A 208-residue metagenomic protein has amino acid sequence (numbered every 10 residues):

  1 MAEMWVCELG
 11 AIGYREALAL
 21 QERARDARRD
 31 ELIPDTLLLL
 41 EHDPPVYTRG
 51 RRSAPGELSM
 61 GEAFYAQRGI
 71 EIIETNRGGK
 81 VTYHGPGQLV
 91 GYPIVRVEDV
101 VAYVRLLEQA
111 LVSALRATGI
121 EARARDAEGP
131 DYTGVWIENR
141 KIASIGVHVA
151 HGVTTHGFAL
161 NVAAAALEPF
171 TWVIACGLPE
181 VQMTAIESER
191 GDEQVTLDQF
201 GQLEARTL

Functional and structural regions predicted by a protein language model:
M1-I142, W172, Q194-V195: N-terminal lobe of the biotin/lipoate ligase/transferase fold
D35, T133, H156-F158, T184: Structural beta-strand/beta-sheet cores of well-ordered domains, especially the beta-sheet scaffolds that support
P55-F64, I142-L167: Short, conserved beta-strand/beta-arch hydrophobic-aromatic motifs that form part of recognition grooves or interface
L115-G119, V162, E187-R190, L208: Short, well-ordered alpha-helical segments in soluble proteins
H148, L167-L208: C-terminal accessory segment of soluble enzyme catalytic cores
